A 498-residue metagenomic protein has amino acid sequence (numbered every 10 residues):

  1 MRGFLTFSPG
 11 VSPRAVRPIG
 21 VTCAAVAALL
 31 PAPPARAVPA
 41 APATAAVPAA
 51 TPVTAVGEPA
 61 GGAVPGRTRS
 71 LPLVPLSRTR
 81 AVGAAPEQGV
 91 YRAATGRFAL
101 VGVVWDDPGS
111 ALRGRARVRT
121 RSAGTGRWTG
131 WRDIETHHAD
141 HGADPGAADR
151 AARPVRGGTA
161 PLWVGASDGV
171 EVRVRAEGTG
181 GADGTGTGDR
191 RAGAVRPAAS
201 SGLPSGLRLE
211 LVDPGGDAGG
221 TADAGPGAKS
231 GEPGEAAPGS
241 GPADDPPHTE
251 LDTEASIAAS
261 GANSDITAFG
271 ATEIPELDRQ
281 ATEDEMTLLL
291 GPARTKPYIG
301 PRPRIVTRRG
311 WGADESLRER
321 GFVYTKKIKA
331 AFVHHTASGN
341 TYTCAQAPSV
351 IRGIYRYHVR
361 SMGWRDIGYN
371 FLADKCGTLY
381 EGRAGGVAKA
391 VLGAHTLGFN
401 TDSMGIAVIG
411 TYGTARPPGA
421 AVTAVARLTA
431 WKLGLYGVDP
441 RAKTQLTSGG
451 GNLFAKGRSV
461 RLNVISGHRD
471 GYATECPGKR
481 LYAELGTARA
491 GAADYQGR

Functional and structural regions predicted by a protein language model:
M1-A50: Secretory targeting and sorting signals
R2-A15, R196-F332, T336, K375-H395 (+1 more regions): Basic/polar, cationic surfaces and motifs that engage anionic cell-wall and phosphate/carboxylate ligands
R36, G57, G61, G66-P72 (+5 more regions): Beta-sandwich interaction modules
A49-P108, Y298-K326, Y495-G497: Extracytoplasmic low-complexity, Pro/Thr/Ser/Ala/Gly-rich segments that lie immediately after a secretion/anchoring
V101-V103, S167-R175, V333, V464-D470: Hydrophobic/aromatic beta-strand segments within beta-rich folds
A111-A116, R365: Short coil-to-beta strand junction motifs in C2/discoidin
L317, K326-S361: Active-site acidic/histidine clusters and adjacent loop/turn architecture that either coordinate catalytic ions
